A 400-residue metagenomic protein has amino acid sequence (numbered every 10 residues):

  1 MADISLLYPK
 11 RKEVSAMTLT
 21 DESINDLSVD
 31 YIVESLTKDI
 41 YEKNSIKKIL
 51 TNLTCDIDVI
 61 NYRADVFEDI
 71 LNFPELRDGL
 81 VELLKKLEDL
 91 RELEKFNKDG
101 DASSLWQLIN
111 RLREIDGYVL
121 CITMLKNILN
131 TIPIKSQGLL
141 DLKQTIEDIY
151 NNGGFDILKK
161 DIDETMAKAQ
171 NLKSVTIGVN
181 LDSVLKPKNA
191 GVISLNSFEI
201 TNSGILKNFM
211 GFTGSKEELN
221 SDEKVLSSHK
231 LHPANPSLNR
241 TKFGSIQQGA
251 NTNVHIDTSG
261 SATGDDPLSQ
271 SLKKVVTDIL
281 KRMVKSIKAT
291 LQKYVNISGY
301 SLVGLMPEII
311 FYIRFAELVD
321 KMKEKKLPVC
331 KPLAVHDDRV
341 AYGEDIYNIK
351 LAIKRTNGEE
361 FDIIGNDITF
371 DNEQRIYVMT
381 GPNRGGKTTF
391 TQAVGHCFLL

Functional and structural regions predicted by a protein language model:
M1-V192: Conserved amphipathic alpha-helical "coupling/scaffold" segments that transmit conformational changes between domains
A2-P9, T18, E308-G385, L400: Conserved NTPase motor "head" modules and their coupling/switch loops across ABC/AAA+ ATPases, GTPases, and GHKL ATPases
D99-N130, Q137, D141-I149, G153-K350: Conserved P-loop NTPase architecture
S194-I200, E360-I363, F398: Short, low-complexity, polar/charged sequence segments that are solvent-exposed and flexible
G385-K387, T391: Conserved glycine(s) of the Walker
T391-L400: GG-anchored amphipathic helix commonly corresponding to the ABC/SMC/Rad50 NBD signature/C-loop
